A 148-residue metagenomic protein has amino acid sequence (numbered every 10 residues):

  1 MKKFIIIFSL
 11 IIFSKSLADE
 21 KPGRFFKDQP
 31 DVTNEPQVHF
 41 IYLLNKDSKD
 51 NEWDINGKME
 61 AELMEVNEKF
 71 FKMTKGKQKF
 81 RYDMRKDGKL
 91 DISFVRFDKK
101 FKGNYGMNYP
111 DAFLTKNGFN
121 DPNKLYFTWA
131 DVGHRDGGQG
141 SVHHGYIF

Functional and structural regions predicted by a protein language model:
F4-F13: Sec-dependent N-terminal signal peptides
D19-H144: Propeptide-to-catalytic entry region of secreted or membrane-anchored zinc metalloproteases
I147-F148: Surface-exposed substrate-engagement region within the catalytic domains of secreted or surface-exposed extracellular
